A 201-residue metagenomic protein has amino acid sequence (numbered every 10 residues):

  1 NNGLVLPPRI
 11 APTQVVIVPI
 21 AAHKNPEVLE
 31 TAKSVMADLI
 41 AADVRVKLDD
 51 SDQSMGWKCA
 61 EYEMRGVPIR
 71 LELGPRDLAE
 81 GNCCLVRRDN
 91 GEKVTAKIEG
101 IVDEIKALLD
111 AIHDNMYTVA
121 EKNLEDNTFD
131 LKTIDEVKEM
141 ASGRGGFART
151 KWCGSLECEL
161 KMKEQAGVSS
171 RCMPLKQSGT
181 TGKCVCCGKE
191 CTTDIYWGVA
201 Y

Functional and structural regions predicted by a protein language model:
N1-Y201: NTP/phosphate- and nucleic-acid-binding module
